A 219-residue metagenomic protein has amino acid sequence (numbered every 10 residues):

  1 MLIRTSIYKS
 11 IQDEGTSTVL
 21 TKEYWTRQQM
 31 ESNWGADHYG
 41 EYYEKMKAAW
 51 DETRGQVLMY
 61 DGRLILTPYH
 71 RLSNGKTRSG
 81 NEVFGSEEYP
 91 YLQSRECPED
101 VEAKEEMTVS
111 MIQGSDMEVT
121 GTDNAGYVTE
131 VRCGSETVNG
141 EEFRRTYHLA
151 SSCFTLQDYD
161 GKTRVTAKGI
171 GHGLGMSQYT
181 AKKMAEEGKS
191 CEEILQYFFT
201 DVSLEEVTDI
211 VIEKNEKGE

Functional and structural regions predicted by a protein language model:
M1-E219: Conserved, single-site charged/polar hotspot
